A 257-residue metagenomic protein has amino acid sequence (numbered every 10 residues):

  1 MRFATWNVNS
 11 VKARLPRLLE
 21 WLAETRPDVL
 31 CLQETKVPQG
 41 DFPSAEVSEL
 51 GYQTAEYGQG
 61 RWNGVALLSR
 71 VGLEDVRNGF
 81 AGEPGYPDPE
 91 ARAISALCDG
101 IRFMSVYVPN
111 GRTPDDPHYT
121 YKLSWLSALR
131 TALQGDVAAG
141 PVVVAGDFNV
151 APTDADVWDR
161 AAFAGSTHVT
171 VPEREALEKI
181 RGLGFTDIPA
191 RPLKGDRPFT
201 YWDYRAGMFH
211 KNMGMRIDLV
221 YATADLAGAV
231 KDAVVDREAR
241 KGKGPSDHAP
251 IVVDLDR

Functional and structural regions predicted by a protein language model:
M1-E56, W62-V65, P152: N-terminal, active-site-proximal structural segment of metallo-dependent hydrolase catalytic domains
M1-S10, G100-D115, A145, H248: Active-site-proximal beta-strand elements of phosphoester/diester hydrolases
W6-N7, L22-G40, F103, A132-D154 (+4 more regions): Active-site beta-strand/loop signature of hydrolases that rely on acidic residues for catalysis
T35-P38, F42-G111: Structured beta-strand-rich core segments of catalytic domains in phosphoester-bond hydrolases
L50, W125-I217: Metal-dependent phosphoesterases centered on the DNase I-like endonuclease/exonuclease/phosphatase
R61-V76, D196, M208-G228, L255: Conserved beta strand-loop-helix elements of the APE1-like EEP
A81-P84, V108-L126, A162-G165: Surface-exposed cleft-lining segments at the edges of enzyme active sites
V234-R257: Surface polyanion/phosphate-binding segment centered on an Asp-His-Pro turn
